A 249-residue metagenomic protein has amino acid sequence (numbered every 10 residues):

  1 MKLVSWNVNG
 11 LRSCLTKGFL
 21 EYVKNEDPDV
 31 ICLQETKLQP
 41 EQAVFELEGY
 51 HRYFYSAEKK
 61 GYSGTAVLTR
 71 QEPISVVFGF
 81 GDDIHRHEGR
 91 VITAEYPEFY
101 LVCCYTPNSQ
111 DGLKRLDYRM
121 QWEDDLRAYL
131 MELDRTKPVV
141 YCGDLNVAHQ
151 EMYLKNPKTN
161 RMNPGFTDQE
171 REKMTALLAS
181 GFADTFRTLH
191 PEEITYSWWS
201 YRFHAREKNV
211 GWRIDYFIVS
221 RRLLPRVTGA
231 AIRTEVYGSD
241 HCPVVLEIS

Functional and structural regions predicted by a protein language model:
M1-L47, A57, Y62-S63, H149: N-terminal, active-site-proximal structural segment of metallo-dependent hydrolase catalytic domains
M1-N9, E98-Q110, C142: Active-site-proximal beta-strand elements of phosphoester/diester hydrolases
N7, V23-E41, L101, L130-E151 (+4 more regions): Active-site beta-strand/loop signature of hydrolases that rely on acidic residues for catalysis
K37, Q42-S109: Structured beta-strand-rich core segments of catalytic domains in phosphoester-bond hydrolases
H51, W122-V210, I214: Metal-dependent phosphoesterases centered on the DNase I-like endonuclease/exonuclease/phosphatase
K60-S75, E193, A205-P225: Conserved beta strand-loop-helix elements of the APE1-like EEP
R70, A94-P97, S220-R221, L246-S249: Active-site beta-strand termini and strand-to-loop segments that position acidic
G81-D82, P107-E123, K158-M162: Surface-exposed cleft-lining segments at the edges of enzyme active sites
